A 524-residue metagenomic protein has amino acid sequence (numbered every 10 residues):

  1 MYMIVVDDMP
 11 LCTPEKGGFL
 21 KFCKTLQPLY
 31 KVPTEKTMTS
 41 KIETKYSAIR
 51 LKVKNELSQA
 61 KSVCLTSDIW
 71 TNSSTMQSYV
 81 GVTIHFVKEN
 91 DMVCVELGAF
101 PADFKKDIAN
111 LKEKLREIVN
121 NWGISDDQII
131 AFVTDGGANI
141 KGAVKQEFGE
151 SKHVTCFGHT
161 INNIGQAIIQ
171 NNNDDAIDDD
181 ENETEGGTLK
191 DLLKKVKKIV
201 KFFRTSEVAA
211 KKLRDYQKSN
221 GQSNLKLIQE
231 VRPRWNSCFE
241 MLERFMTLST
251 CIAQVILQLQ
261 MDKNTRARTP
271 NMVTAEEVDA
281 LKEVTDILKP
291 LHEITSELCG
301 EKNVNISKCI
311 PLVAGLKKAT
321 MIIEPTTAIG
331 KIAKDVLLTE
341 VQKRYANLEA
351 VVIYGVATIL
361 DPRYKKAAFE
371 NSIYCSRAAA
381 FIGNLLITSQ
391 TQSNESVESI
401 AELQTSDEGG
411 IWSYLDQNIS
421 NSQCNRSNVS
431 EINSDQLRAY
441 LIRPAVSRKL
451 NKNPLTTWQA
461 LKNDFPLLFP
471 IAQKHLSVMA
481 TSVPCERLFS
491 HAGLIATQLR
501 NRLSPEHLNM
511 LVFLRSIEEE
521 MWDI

Functional and structural regions predicted by a protein language model:
M1-F19, C23-K36, Y414-L461, F465 (+2 more regions): Chromodomain-type histone methyl-lysine reader module
V5-D7, L11-E207, K211, Q217 (+4 more regions): Active-site neighborhood segments
L11-E15, N55-S58, V87, N110 (+5 more regions): Helix-boundary capping/turn motifs
G17, T25-L26, S73, S78 (+5 more regions): Amphipathic alpha-helical/coiled-coil segments positioned at domain termini
T37, L257-V273, P505-I524: Short, conserved aromatic-histidine micro-motifs
S47, K197, R204, N236 (+5 more regions): Generic structural signal for well-ordered, non-transmembrane alpha-helical segments in soluble/cytosolic regions
G98-D103, I130, I252-Q436, L441-V446 (+1 more regions): Extended, C-terminal/distal alpha-helical "rod" segments
